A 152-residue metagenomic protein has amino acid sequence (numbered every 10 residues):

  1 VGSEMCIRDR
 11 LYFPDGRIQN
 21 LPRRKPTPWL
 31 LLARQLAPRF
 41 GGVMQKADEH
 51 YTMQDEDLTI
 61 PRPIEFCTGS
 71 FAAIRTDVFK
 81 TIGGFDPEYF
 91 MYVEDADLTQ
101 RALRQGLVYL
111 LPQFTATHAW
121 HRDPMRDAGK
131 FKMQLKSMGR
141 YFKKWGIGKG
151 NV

Functional and structural regions predicted by a protein language model:
V1-C6: Short, small-residue-biased leader/transition segments that mark boundaries at the very start of proteins
I7-K25: Short beta-strand-to-loop element that shapes/binds the nucleotide-sugar donor at the catalytic cleft/hinge
L21, L32-Q35, T81-I82, R101 (+2 more regions): Residues that scaffold the ATP/ADP-binding catalytic core of kinase and kinase-like folds
P22-P28, D127-G129: Short, hinge-like loop/turn segments at secondary-structure boundaries
P26-I64: Short, flexible, basic/aromatic active-site loop/helix in glycosyltransferases
R62-I64, S70-A72, T76-F90, A96-T117: Catalytic donor-sugar/metal-binding loop of nucleotide-sugar-dependent glycosyltransferases
A96-Q100, R104-V152: Active-site-adjacent helix/loop segment of glycosyltransferases that harbors family-specific signature motifs
